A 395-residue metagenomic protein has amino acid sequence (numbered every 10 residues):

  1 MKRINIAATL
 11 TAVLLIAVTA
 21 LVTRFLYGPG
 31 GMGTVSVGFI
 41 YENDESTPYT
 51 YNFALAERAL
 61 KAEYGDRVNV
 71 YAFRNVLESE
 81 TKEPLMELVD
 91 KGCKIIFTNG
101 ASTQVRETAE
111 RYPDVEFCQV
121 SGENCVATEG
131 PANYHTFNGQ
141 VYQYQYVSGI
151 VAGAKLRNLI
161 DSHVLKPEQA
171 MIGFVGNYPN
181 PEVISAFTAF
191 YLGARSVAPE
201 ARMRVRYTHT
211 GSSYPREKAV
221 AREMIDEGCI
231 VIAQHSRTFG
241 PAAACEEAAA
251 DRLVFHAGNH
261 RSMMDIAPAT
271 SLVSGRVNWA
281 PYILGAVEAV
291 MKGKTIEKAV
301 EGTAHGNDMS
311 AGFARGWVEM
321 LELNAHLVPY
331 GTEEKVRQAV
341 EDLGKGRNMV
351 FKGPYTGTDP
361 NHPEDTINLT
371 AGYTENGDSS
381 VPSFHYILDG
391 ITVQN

Functional and structural regions predicted by a protein language model:
K2-N5, T23-N395: A residue-level marker of the well-folded mature domains of exported/periplasmic proteins
T9-L21: Hydrophobic membrane-insertion alpha-helices, especially the h-region of bacterial N-terminal signal peptides
